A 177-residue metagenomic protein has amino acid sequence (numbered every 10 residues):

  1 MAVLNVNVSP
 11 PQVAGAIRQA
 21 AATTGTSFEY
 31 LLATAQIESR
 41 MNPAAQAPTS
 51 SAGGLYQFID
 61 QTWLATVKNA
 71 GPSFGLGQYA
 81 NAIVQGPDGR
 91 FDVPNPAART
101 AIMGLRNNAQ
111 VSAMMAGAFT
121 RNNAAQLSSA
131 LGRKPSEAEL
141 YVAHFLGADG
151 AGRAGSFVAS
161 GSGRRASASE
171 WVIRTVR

Functional and structural regions predicted by a protein language model:
M1-M41, R106, Q110-M114, A118-L131: Export/targeting segments at the very N-terminus of extracytoplasmic proteins
T26-E29, G53, P135-E137: Extracytoplasmic
Q36, S50-S51: Alpha-helical, low-charge segments enriched in small hydrophobic residues
M41-N42, G71: Extracytosolic helix-loop segments that constitute the early lumenal/periplasmic catalytic or substrate-binding loops
A45-A47, K68-N69, A154-F157: Short, solvent-exposed loop/turn and secondary-structure capping segments
A52-A65: Active-site-surrounding "flap" and adjacent substrate/cofactor-binding loops of secreted or lumenal enzymes, prototyped
L64-K134, E139, F145-R153: Alpha-helical segment that forms one wall of the substrate-binding/catalytic cleft in peptidoglycan-active domains
S136-R177: Catalytic and substrate-binding regions of cell-wall glycan-acting enzymes that process beta-1,4-linked
